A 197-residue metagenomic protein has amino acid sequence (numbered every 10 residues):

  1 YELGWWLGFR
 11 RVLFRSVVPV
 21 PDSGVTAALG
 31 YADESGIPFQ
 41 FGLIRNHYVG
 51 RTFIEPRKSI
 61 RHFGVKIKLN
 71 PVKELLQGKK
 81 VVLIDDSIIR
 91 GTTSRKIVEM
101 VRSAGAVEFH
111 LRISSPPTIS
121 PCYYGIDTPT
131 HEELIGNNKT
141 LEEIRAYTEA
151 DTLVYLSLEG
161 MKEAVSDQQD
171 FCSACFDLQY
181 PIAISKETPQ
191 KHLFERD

Functional and structural regions predicted by a protein language model:
Y1-L3: Short, well-ordered junction/capping motifs at the entry into regular secondary structure
W5-D197: PRPP-associated nucleotide enzymes
